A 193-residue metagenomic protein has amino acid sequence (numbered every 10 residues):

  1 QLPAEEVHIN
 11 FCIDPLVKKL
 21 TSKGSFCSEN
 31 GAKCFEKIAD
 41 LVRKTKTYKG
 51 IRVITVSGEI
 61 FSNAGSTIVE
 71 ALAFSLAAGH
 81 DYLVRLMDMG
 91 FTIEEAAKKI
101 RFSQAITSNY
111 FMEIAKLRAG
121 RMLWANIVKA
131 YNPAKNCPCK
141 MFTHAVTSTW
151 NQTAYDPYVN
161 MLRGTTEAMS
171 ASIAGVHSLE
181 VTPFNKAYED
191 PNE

Functional and structural regions predicted by a protein language model:
Q1-N109, E113, Y131-A134, K140-H144 (+2 more regions): Catalytic alpha/beta active-site cores
I60, W124, N185: Glycine-rich beta-alpha junction loops
S66-L72, T107-A119, S148-M161, E189-E193: Short glycine/threonine-rich loop-to-helix capping motif typified by GTGT followed within a few residues by an Asp-Pro
D81, M122, N126: ATP-dependent phospho-/nucleotidyl transfer catalytic cores
L117-R121, M169-S172: Alpha-helical transition-metal enzyme core signature, strongest for iron centers
A125-R163, E189: A compositional/structural signature marking long, glycine- and acidic/polar-rich segments with frequent tryptophans
D156-V176: Catalytic-core region of carbohydrate-active enzymes that cleave or remodel glycosidic bonds
T166, G175-E193: Active-site or pore-adjacent capping/gating segments
